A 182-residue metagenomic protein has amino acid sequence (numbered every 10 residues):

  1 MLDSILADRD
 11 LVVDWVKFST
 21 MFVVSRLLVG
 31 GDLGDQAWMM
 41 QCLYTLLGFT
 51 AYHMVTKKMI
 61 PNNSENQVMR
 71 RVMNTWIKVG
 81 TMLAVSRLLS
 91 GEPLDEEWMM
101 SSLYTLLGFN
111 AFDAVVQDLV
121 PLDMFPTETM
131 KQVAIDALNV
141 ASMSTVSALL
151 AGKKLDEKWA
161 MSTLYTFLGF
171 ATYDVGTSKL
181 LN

Functional and structural regions predicted by a protein language model:
M1-N182: Glycine-rich, hydrophobic membrane-spanning regions of integral membrane proteins that mediate transport
